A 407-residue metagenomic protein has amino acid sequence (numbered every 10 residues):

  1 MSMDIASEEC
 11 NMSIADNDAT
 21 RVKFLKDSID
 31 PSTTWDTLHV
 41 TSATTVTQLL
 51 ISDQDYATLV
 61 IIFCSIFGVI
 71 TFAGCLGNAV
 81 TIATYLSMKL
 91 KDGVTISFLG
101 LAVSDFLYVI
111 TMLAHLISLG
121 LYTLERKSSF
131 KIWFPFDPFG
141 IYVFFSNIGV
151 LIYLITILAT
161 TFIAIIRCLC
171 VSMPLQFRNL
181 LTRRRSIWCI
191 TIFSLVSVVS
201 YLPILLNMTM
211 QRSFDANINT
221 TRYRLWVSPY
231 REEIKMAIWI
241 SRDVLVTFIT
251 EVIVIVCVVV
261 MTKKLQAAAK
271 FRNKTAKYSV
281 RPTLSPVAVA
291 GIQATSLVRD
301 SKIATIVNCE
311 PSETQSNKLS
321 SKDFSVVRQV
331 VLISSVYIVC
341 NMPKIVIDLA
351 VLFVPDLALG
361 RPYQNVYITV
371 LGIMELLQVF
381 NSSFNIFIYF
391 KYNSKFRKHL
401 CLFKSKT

Functional and structural regions predicted by a protein language model:
M1-L76, G120, L124: Extracellular N-terminal segment of 7TM GPCRs
P31-D55, L124-F136, L169, R222-Y230 (+1 more regions): Membrane-proximal N-terminal segments immediately preceding the first transmembrane helix
V46-I51, Y122-L151, V199-V252: Loop architecture of class A 7-transmembrane GPCRs
Y56-G68, V94-F162, C170, D243: Extracellular TM2-ECL1-early TM3 structural module of rhodopsin-like
C64-F67, T71, Y108-F130, G149 (+6 more regions): Helix-to-loop junction signature of class
S104, C189-F193, T221-Y230, Q266-K344: Intracellular effector-coupling site of seven-transmembrane GPCRs, centered on the ICL3-to-TM6 transition
L151-T191, V254, F390-N393: Class A GPCR helix-loop hinge within the 7TM core
T250-V258, R328, L332-L349, T369-T407: Seventh transmembrane helix
